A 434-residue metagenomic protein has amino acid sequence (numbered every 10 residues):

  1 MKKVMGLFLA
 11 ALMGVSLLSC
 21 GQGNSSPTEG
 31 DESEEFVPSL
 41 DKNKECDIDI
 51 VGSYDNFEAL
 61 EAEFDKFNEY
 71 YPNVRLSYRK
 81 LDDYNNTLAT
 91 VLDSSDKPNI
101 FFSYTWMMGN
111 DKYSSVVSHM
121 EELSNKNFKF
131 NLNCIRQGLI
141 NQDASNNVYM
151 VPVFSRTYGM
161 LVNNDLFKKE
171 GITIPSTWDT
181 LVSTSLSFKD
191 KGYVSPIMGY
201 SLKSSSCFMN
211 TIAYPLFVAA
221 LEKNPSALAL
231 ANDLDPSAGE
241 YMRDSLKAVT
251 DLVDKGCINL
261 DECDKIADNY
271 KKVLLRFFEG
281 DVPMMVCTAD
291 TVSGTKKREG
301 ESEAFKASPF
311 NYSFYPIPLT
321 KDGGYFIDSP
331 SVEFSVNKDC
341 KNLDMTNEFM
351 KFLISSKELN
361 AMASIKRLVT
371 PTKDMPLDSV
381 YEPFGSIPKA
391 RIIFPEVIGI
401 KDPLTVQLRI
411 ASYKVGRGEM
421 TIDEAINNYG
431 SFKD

Functional and structural regions predicted by a protein language model:
F36, T105-Y158, V182, P309-Y315: Hinge/lid segment of periplasmic solute-binding proteins
K66-C134, D165-T173, L275-R276, P283-M284 (+1 more regions): Extracytoplasmic "Venus flytrap"/periplasmic binding protein-like
E69, R75-S77, D93, N147 (+2 more regions): Extracytoplasmic/periplasmic substrate-recognition and gating elements
T90-V91, N99, S124-D165, S195 (+2 more regions): A structural signal for short loop-to-beta-strand junctions that line the ligand-binding cleft of periplasmic/secreted
E121-C134, L202, A219-D244, E299-A307 (+1 more regions): Short, solvent-exposed loop/beta-turn-alpha elements that line the ligand-binding surface or hinge of extracytoplasmic
Y149, Y158, V182-L234: Extracytoplasmic/periplasmic solute-binding protein
S185, L230-D264: Glycine-centered hinge/linker elements that transmit conformational signals in sensory and ligand-binding systems
Y312-P316, A361-K414: Long, aromatic- and glycine/proline-rich binding clefts that accommodate carbohydrate-like moieties
